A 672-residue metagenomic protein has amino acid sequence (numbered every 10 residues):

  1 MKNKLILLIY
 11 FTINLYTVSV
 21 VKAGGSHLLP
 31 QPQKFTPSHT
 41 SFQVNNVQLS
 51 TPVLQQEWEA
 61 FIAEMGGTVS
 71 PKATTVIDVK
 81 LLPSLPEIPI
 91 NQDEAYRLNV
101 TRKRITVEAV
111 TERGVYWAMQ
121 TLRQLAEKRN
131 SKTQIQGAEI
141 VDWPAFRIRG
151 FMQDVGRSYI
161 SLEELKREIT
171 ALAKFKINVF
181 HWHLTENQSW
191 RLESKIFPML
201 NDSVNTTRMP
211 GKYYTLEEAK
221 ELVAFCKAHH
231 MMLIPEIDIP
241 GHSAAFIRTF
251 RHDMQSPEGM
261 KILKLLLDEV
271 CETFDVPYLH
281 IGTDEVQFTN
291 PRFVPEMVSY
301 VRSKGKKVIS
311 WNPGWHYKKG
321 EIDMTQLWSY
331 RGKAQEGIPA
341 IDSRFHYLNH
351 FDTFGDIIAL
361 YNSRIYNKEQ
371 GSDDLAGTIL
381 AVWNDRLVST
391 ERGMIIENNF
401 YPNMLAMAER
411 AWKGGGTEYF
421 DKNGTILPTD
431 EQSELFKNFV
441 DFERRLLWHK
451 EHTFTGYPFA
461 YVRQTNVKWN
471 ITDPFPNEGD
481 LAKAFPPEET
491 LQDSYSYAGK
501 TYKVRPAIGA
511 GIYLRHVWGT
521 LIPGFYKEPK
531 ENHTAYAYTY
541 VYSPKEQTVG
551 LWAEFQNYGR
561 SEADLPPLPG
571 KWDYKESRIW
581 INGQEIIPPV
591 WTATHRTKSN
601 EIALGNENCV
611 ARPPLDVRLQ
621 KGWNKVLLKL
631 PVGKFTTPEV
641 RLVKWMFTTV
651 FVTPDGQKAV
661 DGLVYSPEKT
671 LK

Functional and structural regions predicted by a protein language model:
Y10, N14, V20-P144, S310-N312 (+4 more regions): Acidic, contiguous N-terminal accessory segments
F42, D441-K527, R560, K625 (+1 more regions): Accessory carbohydrate-binding/adhesion or oligomerization-edge regions at the termini of glycan-active proteins
N91-E258, K264-Y278, E296, N384-R386 (+3 more regions): Feature activates predominantly on carbohydrate-active enzymes
L184, K545-P569: A short beta-strand element within beta-rich, extracytoplasmic domains of secreted/secretory-pathway proteins
F246-M324, W328-Q335: Active-site neighborhood of glycoside hydrolase catalytic domains
S329-N466: Flexible, acidic glycine-rich loops studded with aromatic residues
P529-Y542, A611-P613: Short beta-strands within extracellular/lumenal beta-sheet-rich domains
D564-P566, G570-F647: Beta-strand-rich ligand-recognition modules
